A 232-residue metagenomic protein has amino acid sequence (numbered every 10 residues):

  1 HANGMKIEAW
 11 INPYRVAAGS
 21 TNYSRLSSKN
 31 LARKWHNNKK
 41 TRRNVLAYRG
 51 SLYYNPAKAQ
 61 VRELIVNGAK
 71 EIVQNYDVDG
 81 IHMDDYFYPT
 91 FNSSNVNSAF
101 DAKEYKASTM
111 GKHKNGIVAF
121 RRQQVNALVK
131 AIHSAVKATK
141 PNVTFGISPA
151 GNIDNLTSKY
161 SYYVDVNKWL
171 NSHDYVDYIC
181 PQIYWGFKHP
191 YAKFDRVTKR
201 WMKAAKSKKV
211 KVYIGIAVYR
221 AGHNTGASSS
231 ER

Functional and structural regions predicted by a protein language model:
H1, A69-V73, V125-S134, V166-N167 (+1 more regions): Generic structural signal for well-ordered alpha-helices, preferentially at hydrophobic/aromatic core positions
H1-G4, L170-D174, K199-K209: Acidic (Asp/Glu)-rich catalytic clusters
M5-A18, H82-P89, K114-Y162, K209-A221: Aromatic-lined carbohydrate-recognition surfaces of secreted/lumenal glycan-active proteins
K6-N75: Active-site-adjacent "subsite" loops/lids of carbohydrate-active enzymes
V16-K29, N75-G116: Active-site-proximal loop/short-helix segments that contain or immediately flank catalytic acid/base residue(s)
A47-V66, G111-V125, P181-K188, R220-A227: The substrate-binding groove and active-site-proximal loops of carbohydrate-active enzymes, especially glycoside
A138-T139, T144-C180, W185-V197, N224-T225: Substrate-binding cleft/loops of secretory-pathway carbohydrate-active enzymes
K188-R232: Surface-exposed substrate-engagement region within the catalytic domains of secreted or surface-exposed extracellular
